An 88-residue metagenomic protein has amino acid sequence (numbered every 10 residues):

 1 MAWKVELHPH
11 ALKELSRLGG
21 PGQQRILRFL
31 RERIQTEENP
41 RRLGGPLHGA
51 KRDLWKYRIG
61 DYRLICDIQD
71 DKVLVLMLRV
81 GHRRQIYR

Functional and structural regions predicted by a protein language model:
M1-D61, D70-L74, Q85-R88: Basic, Lys/Arg-enriched alpha-helical interface segments
